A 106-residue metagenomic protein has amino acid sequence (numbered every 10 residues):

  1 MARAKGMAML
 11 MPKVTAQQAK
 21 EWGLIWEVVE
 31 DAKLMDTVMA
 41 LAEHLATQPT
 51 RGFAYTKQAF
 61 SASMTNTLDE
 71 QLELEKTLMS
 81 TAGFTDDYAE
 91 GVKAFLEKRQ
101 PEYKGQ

Functional and structural regions predicted by a protein language model:
M1-R51, T85, E90, R99 (+1 more regions): Crotonase-fold acyl-CoA enzyme core
R3, Y55, E75-L78, G91: Hydrophobic alpha-helical segments typical of transmembrane helices and their membrane-interface/capping positions
M7-A8, A59-S63, L78-G83: Helix-loop "lid/cap" segments that line or gate small-molecule binding pockets
A19, T56, F95: Terminal peptide-recognition signature
A42, A59, M79, G91-V92: Generic hydrophobic alpha-helical segments
A62-S63, K98-P101: A short structural micro-motif
T67-L72, G105: Short beta-strand->loop
